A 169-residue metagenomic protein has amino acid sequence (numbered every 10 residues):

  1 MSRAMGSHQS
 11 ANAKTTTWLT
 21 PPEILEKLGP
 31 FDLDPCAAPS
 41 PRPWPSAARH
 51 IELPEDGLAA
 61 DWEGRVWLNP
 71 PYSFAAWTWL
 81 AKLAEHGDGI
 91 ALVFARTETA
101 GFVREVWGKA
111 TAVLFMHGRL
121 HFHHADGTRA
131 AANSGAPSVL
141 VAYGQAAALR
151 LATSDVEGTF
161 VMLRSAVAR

Functional and structural regions predicted by a protein language model:
M1-R169: Class I S-adenosyl-L-methionine-dependent methyltransferase catalytic core
